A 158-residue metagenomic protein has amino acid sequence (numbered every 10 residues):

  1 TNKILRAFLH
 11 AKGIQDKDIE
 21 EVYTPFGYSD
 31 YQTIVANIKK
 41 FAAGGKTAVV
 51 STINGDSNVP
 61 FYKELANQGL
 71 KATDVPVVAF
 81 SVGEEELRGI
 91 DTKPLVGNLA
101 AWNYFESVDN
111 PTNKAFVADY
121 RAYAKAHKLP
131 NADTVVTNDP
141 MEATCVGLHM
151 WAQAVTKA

Functional and structural regions predicted by a protein language model:
T1-Q68, P111: Extracellular/periplasmic Venus flytrap/periplasmic-binding protein
D16, L129-N131, T156-A158: Surface-exposed helix-capping loop/turn segments at secondary-structure junctions
L65-V146: Extracellular/periplasmic periplasmic-binding protein-like sensory domains
L148-A158: Extracellular/periplasmic bilobal clamshell ligand-binding domains
